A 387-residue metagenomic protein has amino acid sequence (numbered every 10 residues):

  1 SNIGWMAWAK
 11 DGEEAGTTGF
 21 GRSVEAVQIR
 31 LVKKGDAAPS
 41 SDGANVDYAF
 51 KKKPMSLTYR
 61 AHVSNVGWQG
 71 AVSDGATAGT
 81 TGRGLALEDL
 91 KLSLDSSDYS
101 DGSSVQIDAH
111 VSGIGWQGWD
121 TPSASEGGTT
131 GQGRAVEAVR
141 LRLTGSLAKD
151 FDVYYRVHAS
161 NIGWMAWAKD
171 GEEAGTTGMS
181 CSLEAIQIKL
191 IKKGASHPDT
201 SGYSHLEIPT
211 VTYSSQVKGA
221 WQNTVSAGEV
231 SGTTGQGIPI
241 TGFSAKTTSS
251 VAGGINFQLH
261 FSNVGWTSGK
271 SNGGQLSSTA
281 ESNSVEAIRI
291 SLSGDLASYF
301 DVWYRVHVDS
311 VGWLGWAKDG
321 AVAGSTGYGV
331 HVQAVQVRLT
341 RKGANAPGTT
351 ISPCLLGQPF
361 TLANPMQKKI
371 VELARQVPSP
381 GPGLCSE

Functional and structural regions predicted by a protein language model:
S1-E387: Lectin-type carbohydrate-recognition ectodomains
